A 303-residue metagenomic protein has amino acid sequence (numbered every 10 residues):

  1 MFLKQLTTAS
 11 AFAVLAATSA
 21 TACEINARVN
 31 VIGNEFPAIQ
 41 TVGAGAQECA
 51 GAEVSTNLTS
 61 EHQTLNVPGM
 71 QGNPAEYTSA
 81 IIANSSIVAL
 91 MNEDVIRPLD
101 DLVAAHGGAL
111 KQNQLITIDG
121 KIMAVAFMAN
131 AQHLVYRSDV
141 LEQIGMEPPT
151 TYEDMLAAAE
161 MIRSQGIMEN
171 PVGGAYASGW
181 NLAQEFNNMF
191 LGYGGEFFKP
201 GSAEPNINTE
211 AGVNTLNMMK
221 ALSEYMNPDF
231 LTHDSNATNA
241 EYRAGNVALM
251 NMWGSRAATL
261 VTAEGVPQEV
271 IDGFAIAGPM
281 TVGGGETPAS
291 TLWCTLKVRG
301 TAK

Functional and structural regions predicted by a protein language model:
F2-A11, A20-S86, L231: Conserved N-terminal structural module of periplasmic/extracytoplasmic solute-binding proteins
T21-N30, A46-G51, D119-K121, E142 (+1 more regions): Immediate post-signal peptide segment of exported/extracytoplasmic ligand-binding proteins
A44, T64-E76, A80, N92-E93 (+4 more regions): Short helices/loops that flank or line small-molecule/ion binding pockets
N84-A131, E147, E185, I271-A277: Hinge/lid segment of periplasmic solute-binding proteins
I87, N217-G300: Extracytoplasmic/periplasmic substrate-binding proteins
P98-L110, P171-W180, Y193-N214, T262-E286: Short, solvent-exposed loop/beta-turn-alpha elements that line the ligand-binding surface or hinge of extracytoplasmic
M123, L156-E204, V247: Extracytoplasmic/periplasmic solute-binding protein
A159-M161, G201-L231: Glycine-centered hinge/linker elements that transmit conformational signals in sensory and ligand-binding systems
